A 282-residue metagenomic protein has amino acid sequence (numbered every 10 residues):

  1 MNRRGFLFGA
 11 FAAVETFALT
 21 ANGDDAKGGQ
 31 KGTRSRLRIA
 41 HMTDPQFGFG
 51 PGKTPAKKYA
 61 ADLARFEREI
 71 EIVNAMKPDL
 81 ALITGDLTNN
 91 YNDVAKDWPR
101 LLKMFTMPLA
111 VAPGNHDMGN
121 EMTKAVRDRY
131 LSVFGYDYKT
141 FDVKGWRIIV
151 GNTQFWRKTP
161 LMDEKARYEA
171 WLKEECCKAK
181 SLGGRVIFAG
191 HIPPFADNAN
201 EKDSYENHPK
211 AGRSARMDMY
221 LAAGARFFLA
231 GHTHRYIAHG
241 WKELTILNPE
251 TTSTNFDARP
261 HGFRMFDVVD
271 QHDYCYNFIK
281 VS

Functional and structural regions predicted by a protein language model:
N2-D25: N-terminal export signals
D24-K96: N-terminal active-site segment of His-dependent metallophosphoesterases
K31, N92-R185, E206, A211-A223 (+3 more regions): Extended active-site neighborhood of metal-dependent phosphoesterases/phosphodiesterases
D44, G85-D86, G114-N115, H191 (+1 more regions): Active-site glycine-centered loops adjacent to acidic/histidine catalytic or metal-binding residues that shape
Q46-G48, Q154-K158, P194-A196: A short, flexible beta-alpha/helix-coil linker loop
G52-A60, M122-K124, A199-H208: Short, flexible/disordered intra-domain loops and linkers
A179-D197: Short acidic, glycine-rich surface-loop motifs adjacent to enzyme active sites
A189-P194, R226-Y236: Histidine-centered catalytic micro-motifs
